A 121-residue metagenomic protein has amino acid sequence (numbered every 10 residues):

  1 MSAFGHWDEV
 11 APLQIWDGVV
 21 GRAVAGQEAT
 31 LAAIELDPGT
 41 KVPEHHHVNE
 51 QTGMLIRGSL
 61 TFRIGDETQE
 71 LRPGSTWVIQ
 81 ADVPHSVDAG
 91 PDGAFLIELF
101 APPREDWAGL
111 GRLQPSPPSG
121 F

Functional and structural regions predicted by a protein language model:
M1-E28, A32, G109-F121: A short, N-terminal "cap"/entry segment at the start of jelly-roll beta-barrel domains of the cupin/DSBH fold
T30, S59-T61, T68, P84 (+1 more regions): Structural motif
A32-H46: Conserved short histidine dyad/triad with adjacent acidic residue
H47-E50, T76: Amphipathic, hydrophobic secondary-structure cores in small proteins
N49-L60, G65: Glycine- and acidic-residue-biased ligand/ion/polar-headgroup-sensing regions
S59, T76-Q80, L113: A beta-strand edge to alpha-helix "cap/lid" segment located at domain peripheries
E67-A81: Short acidic-glycine-tyrosine-enriched beta hairpin
A81-D106: Ligand-binding loop in jelly-roll beta-barrel domains
